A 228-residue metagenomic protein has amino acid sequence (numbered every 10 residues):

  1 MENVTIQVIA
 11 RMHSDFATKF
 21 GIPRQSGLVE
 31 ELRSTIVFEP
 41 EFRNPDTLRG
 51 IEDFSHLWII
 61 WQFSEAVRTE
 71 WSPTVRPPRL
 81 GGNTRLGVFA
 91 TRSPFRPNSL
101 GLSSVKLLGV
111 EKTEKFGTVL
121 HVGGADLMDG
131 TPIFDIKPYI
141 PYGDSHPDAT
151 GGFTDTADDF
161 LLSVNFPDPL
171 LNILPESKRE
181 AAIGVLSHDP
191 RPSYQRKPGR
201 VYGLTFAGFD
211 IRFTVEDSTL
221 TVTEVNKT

Functional and structural regions predicted by a protein language model:
M1-L100, K112-T228: Mixed-charge, low-complexity intrinsically disordered regions
V105-L108: Conserved positions in beta-strands of structured domains
